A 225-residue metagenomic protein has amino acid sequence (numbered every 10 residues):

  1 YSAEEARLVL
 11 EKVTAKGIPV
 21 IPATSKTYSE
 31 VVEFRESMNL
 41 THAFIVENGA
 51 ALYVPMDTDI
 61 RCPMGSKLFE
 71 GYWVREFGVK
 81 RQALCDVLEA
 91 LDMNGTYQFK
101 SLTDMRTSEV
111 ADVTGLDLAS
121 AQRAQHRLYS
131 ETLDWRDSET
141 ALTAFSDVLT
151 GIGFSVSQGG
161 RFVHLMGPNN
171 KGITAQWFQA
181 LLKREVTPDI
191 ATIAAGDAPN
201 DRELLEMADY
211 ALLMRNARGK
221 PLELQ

Functional and structural regions predicted by a protein language model:
E4-S101: Active-site phosphate-binding/coordination module
L8-E11, E33, A144, W177 (+1 more regions): Alpha-helical scaffolding segments of alpha/beta enzyme cores, especially the outer helices of TIM-barrel or partial
P19, S155, Y210-A211: Residue-level detector of anion-binding/catalytic polar loops
T24, A175, A191-Q225: Acidic, Mg2+-coordinating phosphoryl-transfer loop and its flanking beta/alpha structural elements, shared across
V31, A141-L142, G219-E223: Short, charged/polar "capping" segments at the starts of alpha-helices and the immediately preceding loops
M38-L40, E47-N48, I152, M207-A208 (+1 more regions): Short, structured coil segments at secondary-structure junctions
L40-E47, A119-A121, A211-N216: Short hydrophobic/aromatic-enriched beta-strand-loop microsegments
L91-I193, P199-N200: Conserved acidic, metal-coordinating active-site core of Asp-based, Mg2+-dependent phosphoryl-transfer enzymes
